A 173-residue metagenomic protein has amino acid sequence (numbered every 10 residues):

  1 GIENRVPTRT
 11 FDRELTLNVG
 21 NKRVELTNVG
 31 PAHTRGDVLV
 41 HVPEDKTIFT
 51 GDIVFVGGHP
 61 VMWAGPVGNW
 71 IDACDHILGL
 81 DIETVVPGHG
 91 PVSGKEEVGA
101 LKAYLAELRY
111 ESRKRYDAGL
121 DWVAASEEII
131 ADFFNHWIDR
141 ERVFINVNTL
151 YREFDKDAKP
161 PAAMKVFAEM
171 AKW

Functional and structural regions predicted by a protein language model:
G1-R5: Acidic/polar short surface loop at catalytic or gating sites that assists cofactor/ion binding and chemistry
T8: Active-site-adjacent alpha/beta core region of enzyme catalytic domains
T16, R23, T27-K114: Metallo-beta-lactamase
N18, M62, W70, I77 (+6 more regions): Residue-level detector of solvent-exposed, low-hydrophobicity positions
D75-I82, A106, Y110-L120, E127-F134 (+1 more regions): Sec-exported extracytoplasmic/periplasmic mature domains
L120-W173: C-terminal regulatory/interaction regions
